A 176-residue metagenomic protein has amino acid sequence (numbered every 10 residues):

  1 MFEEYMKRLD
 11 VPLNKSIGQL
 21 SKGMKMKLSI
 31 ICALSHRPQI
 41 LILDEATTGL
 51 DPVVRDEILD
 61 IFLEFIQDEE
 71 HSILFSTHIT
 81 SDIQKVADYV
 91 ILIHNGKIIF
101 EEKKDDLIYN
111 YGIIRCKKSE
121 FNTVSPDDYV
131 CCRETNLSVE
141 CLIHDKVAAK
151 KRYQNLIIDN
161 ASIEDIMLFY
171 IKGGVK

Functional and structural regions predicted by a protein language model:
M1-E4, E120, S162, I166: Exposed alpha-helical structural elements
M1-F75, T80-S81, K85-D88, H94: ABC transporter nucleotide-binding domains
M6, L59, I108, M167-L168: Conserved protein kinase catalytic domain
D10, G112, I171-K172: A generic structural signal for secondary-structure junctions that act as hinges or helix/strand caps at the edges
A33, I61, E101, V124 (+3 more regions): Residues that scaffold the ATP/ADP-binding catalytic core of kinase and kinase-like folds
L41-I42, E120-V124, V147-K151, D165: Short, surface-exposed beta-strand/loop "edge" segments at domain boundaries and coil↔beta transitions
L59-I143: ABC transporter nucleotide-binding domain
Y129-K176: C-terminal coupling/interaction segments
